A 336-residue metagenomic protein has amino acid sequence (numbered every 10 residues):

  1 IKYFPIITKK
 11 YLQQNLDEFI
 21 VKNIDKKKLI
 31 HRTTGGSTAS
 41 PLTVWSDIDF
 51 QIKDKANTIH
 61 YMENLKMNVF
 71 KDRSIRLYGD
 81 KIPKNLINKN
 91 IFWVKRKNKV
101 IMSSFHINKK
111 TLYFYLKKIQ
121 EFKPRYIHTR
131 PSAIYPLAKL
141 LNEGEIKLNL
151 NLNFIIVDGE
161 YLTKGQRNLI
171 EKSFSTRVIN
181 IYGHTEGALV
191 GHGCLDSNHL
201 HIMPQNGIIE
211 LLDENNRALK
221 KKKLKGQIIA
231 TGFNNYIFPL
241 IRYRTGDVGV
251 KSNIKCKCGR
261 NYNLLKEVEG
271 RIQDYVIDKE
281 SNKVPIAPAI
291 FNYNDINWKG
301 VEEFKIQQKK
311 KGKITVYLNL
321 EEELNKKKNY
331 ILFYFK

Functional and structural regions predicted by a protein language model:
I1-T33, A39-D72, E121-H128, L148-L150 (+3 more regions): Nucleotide 5′-phosphate-binding alpha/beta core
K2-I6, K84-L86, L189-H192: Short, solvent-exposed polar/charged micro-motifs at secondary-structure junctions
T38-P41, K81, Y161, T185: Gly/Ser/Thr-rich beta-alpha loop segments that engage phosphate groups in nucleotides
V44-S46, N88, L240-R242: A short secondary-structure junction signal
W45-D47, Y78, R130-P131, Y182: Glycine-rich, histidine-containing beta strand-loop boundary motifs that form or position
I59, E63-V94, M102-F105, G159: Conserved AMP-binding loop of ANL adenylate-forming enzymes
V94-K336: Active-site glycine/GP-rich loop and adjacent strand/helix microenvironment that borders small-molecule binding pockets
